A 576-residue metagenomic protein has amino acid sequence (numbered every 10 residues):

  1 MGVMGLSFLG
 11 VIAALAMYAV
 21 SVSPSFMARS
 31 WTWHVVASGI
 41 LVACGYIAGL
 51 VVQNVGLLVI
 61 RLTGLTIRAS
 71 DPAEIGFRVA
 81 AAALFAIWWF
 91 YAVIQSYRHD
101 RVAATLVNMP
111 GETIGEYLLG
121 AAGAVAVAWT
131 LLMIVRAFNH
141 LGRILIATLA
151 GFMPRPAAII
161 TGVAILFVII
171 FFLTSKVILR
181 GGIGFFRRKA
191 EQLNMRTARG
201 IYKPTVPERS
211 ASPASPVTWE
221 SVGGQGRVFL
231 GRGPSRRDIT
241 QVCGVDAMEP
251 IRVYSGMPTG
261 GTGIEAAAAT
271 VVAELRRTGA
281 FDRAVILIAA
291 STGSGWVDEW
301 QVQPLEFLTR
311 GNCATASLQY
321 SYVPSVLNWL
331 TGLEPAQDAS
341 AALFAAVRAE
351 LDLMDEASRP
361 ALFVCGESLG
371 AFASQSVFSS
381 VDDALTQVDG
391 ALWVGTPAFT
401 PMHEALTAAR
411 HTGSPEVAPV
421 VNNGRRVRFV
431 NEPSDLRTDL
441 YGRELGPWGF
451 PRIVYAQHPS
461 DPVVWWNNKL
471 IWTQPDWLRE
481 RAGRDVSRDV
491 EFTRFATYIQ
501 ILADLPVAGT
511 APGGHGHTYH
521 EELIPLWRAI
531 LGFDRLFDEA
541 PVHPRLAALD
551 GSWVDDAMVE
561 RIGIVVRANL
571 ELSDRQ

Functional and structural regions predicted by a protein language model:
G2-P360, S380-Q576: C-terminal His-loop and adjacent cap/lid subdomain of alpha/beta-hydrolase
V364-A371: Gly/Ala-rich beta-loop-alpha elbow adjacent to hydrolase catalytic centers
A371-D382: Short glycine-enriched nucleophile-adjacent loop and the immediately C-terminal alpha-helix near the catalytic center
